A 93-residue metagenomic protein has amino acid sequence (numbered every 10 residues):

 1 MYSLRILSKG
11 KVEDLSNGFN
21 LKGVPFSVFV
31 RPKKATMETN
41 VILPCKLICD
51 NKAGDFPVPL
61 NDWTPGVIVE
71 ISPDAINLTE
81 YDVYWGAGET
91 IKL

Functional and structural regions predicted by a protein language model:
M1-L93: Surface-exposed, low-hydrophobicity beta-strand/loop segments enriched in small/polar/acidic residues
